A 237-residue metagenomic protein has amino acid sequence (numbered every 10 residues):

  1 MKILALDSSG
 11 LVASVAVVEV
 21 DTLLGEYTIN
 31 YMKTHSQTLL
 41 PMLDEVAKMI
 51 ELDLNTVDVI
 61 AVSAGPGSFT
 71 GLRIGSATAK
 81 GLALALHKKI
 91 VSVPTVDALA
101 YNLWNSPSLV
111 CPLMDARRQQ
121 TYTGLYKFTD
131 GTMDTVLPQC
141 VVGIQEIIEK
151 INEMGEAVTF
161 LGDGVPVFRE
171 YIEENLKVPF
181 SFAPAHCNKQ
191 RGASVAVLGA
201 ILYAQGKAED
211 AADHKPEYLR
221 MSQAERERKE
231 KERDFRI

Functional and structural regions predicted by a protein language model:
M1-A64: N-terminal beta-alpha supersecondary unit
T22, K89-K189, Y218, Q223 (+1 more regions): Surface "functional belts" at beta-alpha junctions
N30-T38, F69, R73, A77 (+2 more regions): Residues at secondary-structure transition points
V46-I50, A85, L103, G192-Y203: Stable alpha-helical structural segments in soluble proteins, enriched in small hydrophobic residues
K48-N55, L84-V93, K207-A208: Phosphate-handling active-site elements
V62-I90, T95: DPxDG-like acidic metal-binding loop motif
S181-I237: Acyltransferase
